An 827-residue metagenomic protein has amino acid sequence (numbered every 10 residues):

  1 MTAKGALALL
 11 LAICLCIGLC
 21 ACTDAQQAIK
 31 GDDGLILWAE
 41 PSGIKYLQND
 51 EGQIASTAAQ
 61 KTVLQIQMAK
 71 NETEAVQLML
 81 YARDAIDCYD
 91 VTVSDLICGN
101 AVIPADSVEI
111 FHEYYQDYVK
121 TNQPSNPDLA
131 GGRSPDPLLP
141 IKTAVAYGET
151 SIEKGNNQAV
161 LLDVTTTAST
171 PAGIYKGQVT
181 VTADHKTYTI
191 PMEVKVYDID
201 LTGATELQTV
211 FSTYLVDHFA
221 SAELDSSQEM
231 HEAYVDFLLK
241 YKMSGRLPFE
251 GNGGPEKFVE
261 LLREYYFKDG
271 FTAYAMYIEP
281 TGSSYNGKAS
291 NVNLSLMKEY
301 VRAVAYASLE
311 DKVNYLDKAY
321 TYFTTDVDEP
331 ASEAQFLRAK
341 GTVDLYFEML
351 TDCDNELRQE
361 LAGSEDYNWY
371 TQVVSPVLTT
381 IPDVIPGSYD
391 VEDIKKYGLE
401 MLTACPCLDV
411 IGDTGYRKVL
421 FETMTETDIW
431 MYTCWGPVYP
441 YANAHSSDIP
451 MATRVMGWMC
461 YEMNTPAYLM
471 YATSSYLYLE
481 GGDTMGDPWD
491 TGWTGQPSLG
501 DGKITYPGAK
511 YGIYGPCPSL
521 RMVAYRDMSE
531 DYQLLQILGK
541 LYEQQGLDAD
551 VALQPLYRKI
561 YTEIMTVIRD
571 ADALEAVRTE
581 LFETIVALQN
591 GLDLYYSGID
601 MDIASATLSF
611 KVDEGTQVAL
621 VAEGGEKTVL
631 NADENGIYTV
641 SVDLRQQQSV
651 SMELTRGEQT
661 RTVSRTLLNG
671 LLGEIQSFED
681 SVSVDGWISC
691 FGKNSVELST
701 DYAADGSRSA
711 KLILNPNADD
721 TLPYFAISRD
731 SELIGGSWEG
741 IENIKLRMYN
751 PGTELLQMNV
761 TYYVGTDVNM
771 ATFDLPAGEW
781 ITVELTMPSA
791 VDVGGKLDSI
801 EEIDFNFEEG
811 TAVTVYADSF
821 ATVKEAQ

Functional and structural regions predicted by a protein language model:
I17-Q27: Sec-dependent signal peptide cleavage junction
Q26-A82, L594-M601, I675-W687, S737: Beta-sheet-dominated interaction scaffolds and their linkers
A28-Q60, Q77, R83-L162, Y702: Surface-exposed binding patches on compact interaction domains or structured appendages
M79-Y89, V93-D95, Y147-T205: Extended acidic/polar, glycine-enriched regions that form or flank non-catalytic beta-rich accessory modules
V194-M230, S664-D680, D685-G686, Q827: Low-complexity, Pro/Ser/Thr- and charge-rich linker/hinge segments at domain boundaries
T209-G481: Catalytic-core regions of glycoside hydrolase
M297, R302-K395, E480-A604: Catalytic domains of carbohydrate-active enzymes that cleave complex glycans
S609, S641, T666-Q827: Beta-rich carbohydrate-recognition modules and glycan-binding surfaces
